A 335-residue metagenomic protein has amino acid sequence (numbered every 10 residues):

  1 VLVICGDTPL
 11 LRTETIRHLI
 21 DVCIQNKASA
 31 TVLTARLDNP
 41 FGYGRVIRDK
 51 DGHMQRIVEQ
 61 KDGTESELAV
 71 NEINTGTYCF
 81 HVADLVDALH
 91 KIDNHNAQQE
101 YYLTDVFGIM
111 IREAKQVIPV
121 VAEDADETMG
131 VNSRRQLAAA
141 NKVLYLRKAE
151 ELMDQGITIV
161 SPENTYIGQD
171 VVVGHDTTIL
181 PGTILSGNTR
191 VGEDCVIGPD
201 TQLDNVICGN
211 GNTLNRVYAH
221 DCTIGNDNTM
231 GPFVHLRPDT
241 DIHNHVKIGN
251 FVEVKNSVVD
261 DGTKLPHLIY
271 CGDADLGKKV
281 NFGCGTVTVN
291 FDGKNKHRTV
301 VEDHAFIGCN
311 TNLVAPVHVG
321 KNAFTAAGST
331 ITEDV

Functional and structural regions predicted by a protein language model:
V1-D7: Short beta-strand-to-loop acidic/aromatic patch adjacent to the donor-nucleotide binding site
I4, L33-T34, I57, V120 (+1 more regions): Generic beta-sheet signal
D7, V46, H81, S133 (+1 more regions): Residue-level signal for inorganic ion chemistry
T8-P9, P316: Short, proline-centered helix/strand-breaking motifs
L11-A97, T104: Conserved core of the sugar-phosphate nucleotidyltransferase
L37-N39, K61-D62, E123-D126, R135 (+1 more regions): Glycine-rich beta-alpha junction loops
N71-G174: Conserved alpha/beta core of the MobA/IspD/sugar-nucleotide pyrophosphorylase nucleotidyltransferase superfamily
T158-V335: Structural signal for interior beta-strand "rungs" in well-ordered beta-sheet cores of soluble enzyme domains
